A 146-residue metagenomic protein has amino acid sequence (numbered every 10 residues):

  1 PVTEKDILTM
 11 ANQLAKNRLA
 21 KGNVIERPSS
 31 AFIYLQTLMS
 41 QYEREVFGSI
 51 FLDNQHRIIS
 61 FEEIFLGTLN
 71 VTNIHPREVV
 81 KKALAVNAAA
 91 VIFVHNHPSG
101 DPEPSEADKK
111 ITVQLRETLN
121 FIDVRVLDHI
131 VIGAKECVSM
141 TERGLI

Functional and structural regions predicted by a protein language model:
P1-I7, Q13, S30-I33, Q55 (+1 more regions): Active-site-proximal loop/helix of nucleotide/amide-processing enzymes and allied scaffolds
E4-E63: Long amphipathic N-terminal alpha/beta scaffold segment
